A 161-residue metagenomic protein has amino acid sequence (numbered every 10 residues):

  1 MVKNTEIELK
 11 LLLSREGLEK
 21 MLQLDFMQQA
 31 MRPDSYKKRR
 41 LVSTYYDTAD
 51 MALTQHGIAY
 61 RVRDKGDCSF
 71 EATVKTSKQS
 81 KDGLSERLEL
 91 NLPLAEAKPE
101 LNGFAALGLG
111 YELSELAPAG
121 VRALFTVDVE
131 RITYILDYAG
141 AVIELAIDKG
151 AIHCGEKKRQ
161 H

Functional and structural regions predicted by a protein language model:
M1-H161: Phosphate-end processing signature that detects enzymes handling 5′-triphosphorylated RNA and polyphosphate
